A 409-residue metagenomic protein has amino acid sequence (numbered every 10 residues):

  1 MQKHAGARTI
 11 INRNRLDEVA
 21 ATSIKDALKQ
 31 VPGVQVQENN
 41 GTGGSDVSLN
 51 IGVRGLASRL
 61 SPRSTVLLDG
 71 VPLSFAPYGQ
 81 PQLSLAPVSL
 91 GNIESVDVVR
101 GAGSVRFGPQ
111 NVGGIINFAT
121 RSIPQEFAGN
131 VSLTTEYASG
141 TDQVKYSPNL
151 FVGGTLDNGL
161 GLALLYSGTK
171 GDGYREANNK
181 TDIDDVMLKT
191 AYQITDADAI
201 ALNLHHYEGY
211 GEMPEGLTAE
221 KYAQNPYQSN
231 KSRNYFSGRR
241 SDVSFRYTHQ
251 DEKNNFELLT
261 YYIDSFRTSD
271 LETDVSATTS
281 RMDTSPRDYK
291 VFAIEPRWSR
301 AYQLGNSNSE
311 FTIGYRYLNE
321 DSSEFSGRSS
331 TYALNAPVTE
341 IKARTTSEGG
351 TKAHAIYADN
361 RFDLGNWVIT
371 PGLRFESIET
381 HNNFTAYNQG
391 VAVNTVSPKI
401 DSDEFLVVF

Functional and structural regions predicted by a protein language model:
M1-V19, K25, S45-N50, S64: N-terminal periplasmic "start-of-domain" segments of outer-membrane beta-barrel proteins
L16, L28, V96-V98, I116-F118: Non-catalytic regulatory/gating segments with a bias toward low-complexity or hydrophobic composition
K25, K29-P72: Extracytoplasmic beta-strand/coil segments of soluble accessory domains associated with Gram-negative outer-membrane
V71-R100: Short acidic/polar hinge/loop motifs at secondary-structure boundaries that mediate gating or recognition
G103-V105, T120-G154, Y166: Short strand-turn segments of transmembrane beta-barrel domains in outer membranes, especially the first one or two
T134-A138, D172-E176, D182-I183, M187 (+4 more regions): Extracellular loop and loop/strand-boundary signature of outer-membrane beta-barrel proteins
D142-M213, Y235-T248, R300: Transmembrane beta-barrel wall of Gram-negative outer-membrane proteins
Q193, A199-Y207, S237-Y387, V396 (+1 more regions): Face-selective signature of the C-terminal outer-membrane beta-barrel domain
